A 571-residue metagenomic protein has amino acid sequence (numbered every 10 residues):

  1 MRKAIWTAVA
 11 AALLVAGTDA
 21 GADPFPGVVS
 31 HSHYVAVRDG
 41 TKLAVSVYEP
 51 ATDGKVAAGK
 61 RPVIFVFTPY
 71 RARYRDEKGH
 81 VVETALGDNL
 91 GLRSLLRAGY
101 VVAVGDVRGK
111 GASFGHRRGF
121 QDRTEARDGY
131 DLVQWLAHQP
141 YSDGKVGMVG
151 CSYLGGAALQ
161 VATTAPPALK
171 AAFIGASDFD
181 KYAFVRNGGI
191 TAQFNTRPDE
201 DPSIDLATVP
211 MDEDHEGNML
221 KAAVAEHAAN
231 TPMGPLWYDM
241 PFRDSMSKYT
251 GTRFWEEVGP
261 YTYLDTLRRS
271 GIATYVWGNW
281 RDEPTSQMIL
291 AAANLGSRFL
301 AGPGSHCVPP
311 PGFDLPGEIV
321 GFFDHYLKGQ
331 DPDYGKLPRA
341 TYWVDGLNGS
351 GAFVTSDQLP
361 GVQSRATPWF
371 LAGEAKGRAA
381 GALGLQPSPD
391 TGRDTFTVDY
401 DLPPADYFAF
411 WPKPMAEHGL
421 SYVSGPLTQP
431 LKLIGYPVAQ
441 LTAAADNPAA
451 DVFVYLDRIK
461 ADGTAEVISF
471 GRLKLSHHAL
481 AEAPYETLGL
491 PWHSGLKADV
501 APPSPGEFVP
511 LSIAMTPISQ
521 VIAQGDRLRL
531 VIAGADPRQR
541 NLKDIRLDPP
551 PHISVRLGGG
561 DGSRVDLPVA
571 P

Functional and structural regions predicted by a protein language model:
D23-G59, L427-Q429: N-terminal cap/lid segment of alpha/beta-hydrolase-fold proteins
V29, L315, Q330-P571: Glycine/threonine-rich phosphate-binding loop and adjacent beta-strand/alpha-helix elements that clamp
K55-A137, K460-A461, S469, L490 (+1 more regions): Cap/lid segment of the alpha/beta-hydrolase catalytic domain
A85-G91, R97, T163-R269: Accessory cap/linker subdomain of secreted extracellular hydrolases
P140-S152: Alpha/beta-hydrolase fold nucleophile elbow
G150-Q160: Glycine-rich nucleophile elbow surrounding the catalytic serine of serine-hydrolase chemistry
S270, Y275-G278: Short beta-strand/loop motif that positions the catalytic acidic residue of the alpha/beta-hydrolase fold
G302-P309: Histidine-bearing beta->alpha loop at or near hydrolase active sites
